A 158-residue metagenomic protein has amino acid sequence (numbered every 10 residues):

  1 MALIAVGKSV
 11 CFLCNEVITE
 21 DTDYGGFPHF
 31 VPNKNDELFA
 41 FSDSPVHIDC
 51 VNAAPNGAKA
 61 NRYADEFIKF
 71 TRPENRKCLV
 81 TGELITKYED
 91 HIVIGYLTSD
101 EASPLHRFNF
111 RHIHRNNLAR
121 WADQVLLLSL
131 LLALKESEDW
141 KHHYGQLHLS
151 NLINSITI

Functional and structural regions predicted by a protein language model:
M1-K8, E37-A40, N61-N75: Short, flexible, mixed-charge glycine/proline-rich loop motifs that serve as phosphate/nucleic-acid-contacting
A2-I4, E16, S44, I92 (+3 more regions): Residue-level marker of intrinsically disordered, low-complexity segments enriched for small/polar residues
V6, Y24-G25, G57-A58: A short linear-motif detector with a strong N-terminal bias
S9, S42-S44, S99, S103 (+4 more regions): Generic serine detector
S9-F39, I48, L79-A119: Short recognition patches in nucleic-acid-associated and regulatory proteins
P45-N56: Cys/His-coordinated zinc-finger cores
A54-I85, Q124-W140: Polybasic, low-complexity binding patches
N116-I158: C-terminal, charged low-complexity interaction regions
